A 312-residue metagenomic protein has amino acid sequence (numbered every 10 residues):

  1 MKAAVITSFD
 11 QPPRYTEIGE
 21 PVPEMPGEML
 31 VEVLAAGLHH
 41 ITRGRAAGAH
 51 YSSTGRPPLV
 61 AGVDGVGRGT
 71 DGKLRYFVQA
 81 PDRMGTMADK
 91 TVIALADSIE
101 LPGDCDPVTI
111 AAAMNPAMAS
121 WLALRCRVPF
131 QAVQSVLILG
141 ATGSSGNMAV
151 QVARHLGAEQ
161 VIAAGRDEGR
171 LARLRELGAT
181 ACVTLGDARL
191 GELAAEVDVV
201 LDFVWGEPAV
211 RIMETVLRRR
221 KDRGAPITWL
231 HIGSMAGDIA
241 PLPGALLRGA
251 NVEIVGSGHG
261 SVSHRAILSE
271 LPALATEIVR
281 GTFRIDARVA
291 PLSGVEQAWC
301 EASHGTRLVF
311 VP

Functional and structural regions predicted by a protein language model:
P21-T42, A47-G85: Glycine-rich beta-strand-centered segment in the early N-terminal region that forms part of a ligand/cofactor-binding
V63-D64, R75-T142: NAD(P)H dinucleotide-binding glycine-rich loop of Rossmann-like/cofactor-binding domains, especially the beta1-alpha1
T86-M87, G165-R173, I239-G244: Short, glycine/polar-rich helix-capping loops at beta-to-alpha or helix-loop-helix junctions that flank or form
A113-D187: Mid-domain Rossmann-like dinucleotide-binding core that forms the NAD(H)/NADP(H) cofactor-binding site
G186-E196: Short amphipathic alpha-helix with an adjacent loop that forms part of the alpha/beta core around
V200-L201: N-terminal Rossmann-like NAD(P) cofactor-binding module of classical short-chain dehydrogenase/reductase
E207-R280: Glycine-rich phosphate-binding loop and adjacent beta-alpha segment of Rossmann(oid) nucleotide-cofactor-binding
R265-P312: C-terminal hydrophobic helical "lid"/dimerization subdomain of Rossmann-like NAD(P)H-dependent oxidoreductases
